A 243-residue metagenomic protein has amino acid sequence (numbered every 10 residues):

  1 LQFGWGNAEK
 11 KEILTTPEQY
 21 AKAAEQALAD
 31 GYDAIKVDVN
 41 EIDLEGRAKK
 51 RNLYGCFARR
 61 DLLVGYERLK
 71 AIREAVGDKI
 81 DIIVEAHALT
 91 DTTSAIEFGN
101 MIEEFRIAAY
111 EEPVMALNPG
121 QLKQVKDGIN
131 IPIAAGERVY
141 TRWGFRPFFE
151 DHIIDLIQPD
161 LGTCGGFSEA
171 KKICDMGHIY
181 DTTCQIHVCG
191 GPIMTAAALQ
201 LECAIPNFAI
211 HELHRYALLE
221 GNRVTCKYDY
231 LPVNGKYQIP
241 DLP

Functional and structural regions predicted by a protein language model:
Q2-K123, G128: Metal-dependent enolase-superfamily TIM-barrel catalytic cores that perform enediolate-based chemistry
N100, R106-A109, M115-P240: Shared catalytic-loop signature of beta/alpha-barrel
